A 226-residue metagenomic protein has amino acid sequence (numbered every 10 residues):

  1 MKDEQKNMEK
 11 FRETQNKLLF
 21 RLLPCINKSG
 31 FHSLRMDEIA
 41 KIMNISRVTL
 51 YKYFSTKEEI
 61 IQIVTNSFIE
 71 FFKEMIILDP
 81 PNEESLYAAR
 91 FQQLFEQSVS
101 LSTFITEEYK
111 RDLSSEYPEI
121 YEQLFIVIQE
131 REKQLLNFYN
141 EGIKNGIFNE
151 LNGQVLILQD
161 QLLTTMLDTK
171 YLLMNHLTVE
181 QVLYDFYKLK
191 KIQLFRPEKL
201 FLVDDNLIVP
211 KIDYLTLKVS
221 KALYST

Functional and structural regions predicted by a protein language model:
M1-K2, N140, L177-T226: C-terminal peripheral helix-coil segments that are non-catalytic and often amphipathic
M1-S29, S33-I42, E59-Q62: Basic, helix-initiating cap at the start of DNA-binding domains
K17, R21-K28, F71-D79, Q97 (+1 more regions): Solvent-exposed, amphipathic alpha-helical segments
N44-F54: Short hydrophobic/aromatic patch on the recognition helix
T56-I63, F71-F72: Short amphipathic alpha-helical segment with a characteristic S/N-K-E followed by hydrophobic residues
I63, E74-I105, D160: Hydrophobic alpha-helical connector segments
T103-E150, Q154-V155: Short secondary-structure transition hinges
Q154-K191: Active-site/pore-lining binding-face segments in mid-to-C-terminal subdomains
